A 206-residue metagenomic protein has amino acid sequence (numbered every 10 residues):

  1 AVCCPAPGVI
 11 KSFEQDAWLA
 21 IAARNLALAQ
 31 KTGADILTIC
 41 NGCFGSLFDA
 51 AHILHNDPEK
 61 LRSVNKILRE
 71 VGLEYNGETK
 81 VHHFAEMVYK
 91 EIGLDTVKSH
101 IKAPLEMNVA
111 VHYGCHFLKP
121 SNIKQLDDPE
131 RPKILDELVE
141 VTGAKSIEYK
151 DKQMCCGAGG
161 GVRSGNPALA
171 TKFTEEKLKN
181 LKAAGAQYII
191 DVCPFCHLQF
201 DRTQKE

Functional and structural regions predicted by a protein language model:
A1-E206: Iron-sulfur cluster-binding electron-transfer modules in prokaryotic oxidoreductases
